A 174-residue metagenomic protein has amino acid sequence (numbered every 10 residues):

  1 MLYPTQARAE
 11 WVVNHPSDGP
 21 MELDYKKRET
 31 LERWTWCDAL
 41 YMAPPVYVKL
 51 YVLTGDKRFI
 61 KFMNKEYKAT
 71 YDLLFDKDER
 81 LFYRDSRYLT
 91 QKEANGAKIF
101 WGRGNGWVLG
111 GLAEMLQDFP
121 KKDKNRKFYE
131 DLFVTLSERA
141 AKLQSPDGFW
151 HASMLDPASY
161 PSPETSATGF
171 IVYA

Functional and structural regions predicted by a protein language model:
M1-A174: Glycan-recognition and catalytic cores of secretory/periplasmic carbohydrate-active enzymes
